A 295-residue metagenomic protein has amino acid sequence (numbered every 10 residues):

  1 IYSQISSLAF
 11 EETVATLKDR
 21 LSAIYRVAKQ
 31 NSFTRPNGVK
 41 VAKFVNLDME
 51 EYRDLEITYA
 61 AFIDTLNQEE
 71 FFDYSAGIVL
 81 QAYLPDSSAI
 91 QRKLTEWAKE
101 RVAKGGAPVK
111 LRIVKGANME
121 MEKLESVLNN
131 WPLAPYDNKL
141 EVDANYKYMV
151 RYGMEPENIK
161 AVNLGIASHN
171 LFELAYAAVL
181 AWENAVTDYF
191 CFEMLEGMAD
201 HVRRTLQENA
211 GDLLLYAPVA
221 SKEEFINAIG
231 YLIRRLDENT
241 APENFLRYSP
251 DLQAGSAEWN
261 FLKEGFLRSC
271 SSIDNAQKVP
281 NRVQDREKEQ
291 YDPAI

Functional and structural regions predicted by a protein language model:
I1-A294: Positively charged, amphipathic and often flexible ligand-engagement surfaces
